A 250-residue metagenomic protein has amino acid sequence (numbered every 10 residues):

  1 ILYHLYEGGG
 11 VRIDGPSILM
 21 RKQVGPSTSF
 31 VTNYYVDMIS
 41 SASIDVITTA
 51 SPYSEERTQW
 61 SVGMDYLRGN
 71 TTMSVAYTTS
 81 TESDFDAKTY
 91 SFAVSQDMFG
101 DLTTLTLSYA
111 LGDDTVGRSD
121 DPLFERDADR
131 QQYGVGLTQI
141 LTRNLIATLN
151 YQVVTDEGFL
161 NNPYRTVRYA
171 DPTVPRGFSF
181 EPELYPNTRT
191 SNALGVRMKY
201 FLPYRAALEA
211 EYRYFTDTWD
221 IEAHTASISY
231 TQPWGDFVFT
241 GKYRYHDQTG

Functional and structural regions predicted by a protein language model:
I1-L5, T32-V36, V75-T79, Y90-F92 (+5 more regions): Transmembrane beta-barrel strands of outer-membrane/channel proteins
I1-V24, T28-V31: Short glycine/proline- and aromatic-enriched beta-strand/turn motifs that initiate or cap beta-hairpins
Y3-Y6, V46-S51, A76-S80, S91-A93 (+5 more regions): Extracellular loop and loop/strand-boundary signature of outer-membrane beta-barrel proteins
Y6-D14, S54-E56, T79-T89, P186-T190 (+1 more regions): Solvent-exposed loop/turn segments connecting transmembrane beta-strands in outer-membrane beta-barrel proteins
V11-P16, N33, S43-T48, F85-A93 (+5 more regions): Outer-membrane beta-barrel translocator domains and adjoining extracellular loop/strand segments of Gram-negative
D14-I18, T58-V62, K88-F92, T103 (+5 more regions): Hydrophobic, lipid-facing positions within transmembrane beta-strands of outer-membrane proteins
K22-V24, Y66-R68, Q96, Q139 (+3 more regions): Residue-level signature of outer-membrane beta-barrel architecture
S27-T32, N70-V75, G100-L105, R143-L149 (+2 more regions): Repeated loop/turn-to-beta-strand initiation elements of outer-membrane beta-barrel proteins
